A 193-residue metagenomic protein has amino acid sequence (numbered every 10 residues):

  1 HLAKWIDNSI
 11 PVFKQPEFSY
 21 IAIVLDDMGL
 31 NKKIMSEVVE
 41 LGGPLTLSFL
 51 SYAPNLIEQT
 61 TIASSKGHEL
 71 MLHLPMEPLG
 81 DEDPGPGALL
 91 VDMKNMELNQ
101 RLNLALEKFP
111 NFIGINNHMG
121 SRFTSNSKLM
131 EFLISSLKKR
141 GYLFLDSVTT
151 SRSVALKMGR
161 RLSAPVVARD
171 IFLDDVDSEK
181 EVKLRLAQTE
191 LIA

Functional and structural regions predicted by a protein language model:
H1-K4, N8: Juxtamembrane proline-rich low-complexity "stalk" or linker regions positioned immediately after a signal peptide
S9-P86: Active-site beta->alpha N-cap acidic-glycine motif
Y20-D27, P86-M96, D175-E181: Active-site mouth loops of central-metabolism enzymes
I21, T46-L47, L89, G120-S121 (+1 more regions): Short, contiguous strand/loop micro-motifs
Y52-E58, D92-Q100: Glycine-rich anion/phosphate-binding loops
N95-L186: Catalytic domains of cell-wall/extracellular-matrix polysaccharide-remodeling enzymes, centered on de-N-acetylation
I192-A193: Catalytic grooves of carbohydrate-active enzymes
